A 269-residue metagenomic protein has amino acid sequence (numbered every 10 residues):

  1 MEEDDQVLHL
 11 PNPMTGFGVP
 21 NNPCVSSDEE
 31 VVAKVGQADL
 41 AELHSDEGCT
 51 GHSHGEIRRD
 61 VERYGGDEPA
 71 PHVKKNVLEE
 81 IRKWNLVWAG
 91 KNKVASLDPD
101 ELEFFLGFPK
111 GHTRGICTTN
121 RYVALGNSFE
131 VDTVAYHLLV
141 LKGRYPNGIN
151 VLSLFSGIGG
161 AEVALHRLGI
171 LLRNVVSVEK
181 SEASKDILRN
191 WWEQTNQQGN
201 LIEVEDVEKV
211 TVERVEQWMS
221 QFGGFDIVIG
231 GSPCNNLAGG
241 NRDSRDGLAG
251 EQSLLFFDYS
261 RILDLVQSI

Functional and structural regions predicted by a protein language model:
M1-I269: Conserved active-site and SAM-binding loop architecture of S-adenosyl-L-methionine-dependent nucleic-acid
